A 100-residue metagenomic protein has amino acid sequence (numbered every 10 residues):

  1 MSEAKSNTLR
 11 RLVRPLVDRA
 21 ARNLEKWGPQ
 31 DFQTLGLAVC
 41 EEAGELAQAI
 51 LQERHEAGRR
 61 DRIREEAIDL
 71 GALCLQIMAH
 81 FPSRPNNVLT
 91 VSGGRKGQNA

Functional and structural regions predicted by a protein language model:
M1-A100: Flexible "arm" and connector segments at domain edges
